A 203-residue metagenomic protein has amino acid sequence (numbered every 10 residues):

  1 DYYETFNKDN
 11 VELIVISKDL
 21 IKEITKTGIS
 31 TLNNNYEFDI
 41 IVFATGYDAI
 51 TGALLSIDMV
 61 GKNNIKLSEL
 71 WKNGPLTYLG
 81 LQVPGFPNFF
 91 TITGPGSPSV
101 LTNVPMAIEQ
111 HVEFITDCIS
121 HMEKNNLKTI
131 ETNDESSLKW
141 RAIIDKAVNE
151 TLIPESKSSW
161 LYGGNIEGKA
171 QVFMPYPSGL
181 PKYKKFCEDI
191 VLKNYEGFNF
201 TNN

Functional and structural regions predicted by a protein language model:
D1-Y2: Conserved redox-cofactor binding core of oxidoreductases
V11-L32: A conserved short coil-to-beta-strand element within the FAD-binding core of flavoproteins
E12-I14, V42, P87-I92, L161: Hydrophobic/aromatic beta-strand patches that form the interior of the parallel beta-sheet core in alpha/beta enzyme
L13-I16, L67-E69, M122-E131: Acidic/polar loop patches that form or flank catalytic/metal-binding clefts of enzymes that bind anionic ligands
I29, Y36-D48: Short hydrophobic core segments
D48-S97: Glycine-rich loop(s) and the adjacent beta-strand/alpha-helix scaffold that form part
T77, F90-N203: C-terminal, flexible cofactor-proximal segment of oxidoreductases
